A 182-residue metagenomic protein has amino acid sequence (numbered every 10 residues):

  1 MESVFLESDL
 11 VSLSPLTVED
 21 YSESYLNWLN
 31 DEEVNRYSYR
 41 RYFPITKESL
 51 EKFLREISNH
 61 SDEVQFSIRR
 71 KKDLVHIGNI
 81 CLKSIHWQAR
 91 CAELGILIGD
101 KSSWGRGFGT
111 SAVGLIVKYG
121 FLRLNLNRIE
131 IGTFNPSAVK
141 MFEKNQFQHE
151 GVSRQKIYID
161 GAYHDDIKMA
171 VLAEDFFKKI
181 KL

Functional and structural regions predicted by a protein language model:
M1-E51, D175-L182: A short, well-structured alpha-helix characteristic of acyl/acetyltransferase catalytic modules
I45-S102, L172: Acetyl-CoA-dependent GNAT
E63, H164-K168: Short hydrophobic/aromatic beta-strand or adjacent loop that forms the aromatic wall/cage of a ligand/substrate-binding
L74, G107, G161: Conserved G/P- and acidic residue-centered "switch" motifs that form tight phosphate/ATP-binding loops in soluble
G105-Y119, V139-K144: Conserved acetyl-CoA-binding loop-helix of GNAT-fold acetyltransferases
L122-T133: Conserved GNAT acetyl-CoA-binding A-motif
E130-G132, Q148-H164: Conserved catalytic-core motifs of GNAT/GCN5-like acyltransferases
F142-F147, M169: Conserved active-site tyrosine of GNAT-family acetyltransferases
